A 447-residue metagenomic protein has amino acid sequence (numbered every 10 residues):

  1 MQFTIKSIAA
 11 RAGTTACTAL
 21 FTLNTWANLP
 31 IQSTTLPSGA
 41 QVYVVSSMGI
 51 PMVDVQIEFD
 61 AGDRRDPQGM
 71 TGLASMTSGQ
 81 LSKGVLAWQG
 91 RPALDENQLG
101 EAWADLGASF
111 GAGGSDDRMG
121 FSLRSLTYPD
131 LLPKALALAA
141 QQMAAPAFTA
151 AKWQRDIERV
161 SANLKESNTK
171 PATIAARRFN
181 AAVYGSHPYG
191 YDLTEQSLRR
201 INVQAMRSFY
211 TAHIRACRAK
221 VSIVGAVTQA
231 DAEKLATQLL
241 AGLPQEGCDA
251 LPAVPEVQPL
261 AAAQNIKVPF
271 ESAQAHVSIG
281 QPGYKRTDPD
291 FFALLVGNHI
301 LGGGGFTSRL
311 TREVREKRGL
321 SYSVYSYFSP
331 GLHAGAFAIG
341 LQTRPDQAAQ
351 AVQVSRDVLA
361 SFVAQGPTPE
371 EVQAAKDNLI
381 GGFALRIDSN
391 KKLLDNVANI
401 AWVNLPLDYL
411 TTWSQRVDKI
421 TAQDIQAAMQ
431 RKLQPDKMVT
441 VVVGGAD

Functional and structural regions predicted by a protein language model:
Q2-A16: Bacterial N-terminal signal peptides that target proteins for export
F3, T35, Q98-D249, K317-R318 (+1 more regions): Charge-rich, well-structured scaffold segments of protease-associated domains
T25-A27: Boundary at the C-terminal end of the N-terminal hydrophobic targeting segment
P30-Q56: Mature N-terminal segment immediately following signal peptide/propeptide cleavage in secreted/periplasmic
Q56-E58, D249-T307: His/Glu-based metal-binding/catalytic segments typifying zinc-dependent metallopeptidases
Q56-L123, P188, D192, G305-L320: M16/MPP (pitrilysin/insulinase) zinc-metallopeptidase core fold and M16-derived inactive scaffolds
